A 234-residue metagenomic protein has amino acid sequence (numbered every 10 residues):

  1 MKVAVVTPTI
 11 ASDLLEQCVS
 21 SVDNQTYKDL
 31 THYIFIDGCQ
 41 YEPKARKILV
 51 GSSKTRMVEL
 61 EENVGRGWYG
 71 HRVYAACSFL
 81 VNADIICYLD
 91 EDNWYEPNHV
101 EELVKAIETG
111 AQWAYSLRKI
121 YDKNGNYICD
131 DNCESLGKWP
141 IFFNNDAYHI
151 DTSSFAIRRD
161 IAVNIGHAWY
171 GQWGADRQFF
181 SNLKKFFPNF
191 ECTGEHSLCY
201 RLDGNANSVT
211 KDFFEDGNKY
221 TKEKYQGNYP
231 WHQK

Functional and structural regions predicted by a protein language model:
M1-S21: N-proximal low-complexity "stem/linker" segments adjacent to membrane-targeting elements
V19, K119-N126, S153, G194-K224: Active-site donor/metal-binding and catalytic loop motifs of nucleotide-sugar-dependent glycosylation enzymes
S20-D29: Short, acidic, metal-binding catalytic loop of nucleotide-sugar glycosyltransferases
L30-Y41, V58-E62: Short beta-strand/loop segment that forms part of the nucleotide-sugar
K44-L80: Active-site-proximal specificity loops/subdomain of glycosyltransferases
I86: Short aromatic/hydrophobic "clamp" motif used to bind/position activated sugar donors
E101-I128: Conserved donor NDP-sugar-binding/catalytic core segment of glycosyltransferases
Q172-F179: Acidic donor-binding loop at a coil-to-helix junction in glycosyltransferase catalytic cores that engages
